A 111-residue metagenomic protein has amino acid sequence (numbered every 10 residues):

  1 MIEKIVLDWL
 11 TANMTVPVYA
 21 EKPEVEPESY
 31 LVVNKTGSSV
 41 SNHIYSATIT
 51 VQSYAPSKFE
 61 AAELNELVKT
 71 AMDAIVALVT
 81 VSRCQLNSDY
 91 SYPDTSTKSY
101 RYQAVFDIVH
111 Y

Functional and structural regions predicted by a protein language model:
M1-V16, V25, N34-Y111: Charged, amphipathic alpha-helical segments and their flanking helix caps
E21-P23: Polyanion-binding surfaces on beta-sheet-dominated domains and ring/shell assemblies
P27-S29: Histone-fold modules and their flanking histone-like tails across chromatin and transcription assemblies
